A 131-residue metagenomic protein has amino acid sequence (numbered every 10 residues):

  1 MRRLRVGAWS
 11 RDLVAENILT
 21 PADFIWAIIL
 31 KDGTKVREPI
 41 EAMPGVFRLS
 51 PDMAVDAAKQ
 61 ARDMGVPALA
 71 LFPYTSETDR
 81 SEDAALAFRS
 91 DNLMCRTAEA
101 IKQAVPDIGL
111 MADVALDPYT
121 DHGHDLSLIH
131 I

Functional and structural regions predicted by a protein language model:
M1-V36: N-terminal amphipathic alpha-helix/helix-capping segment at the start of soluble metabolic enzymes
P21-F24, G65-P67, V105-I108: Short, well-ordered coil/turn segments that N-cap beta-strands
F24-A27, L69-L71, L110-V114: Hydrophobic faces of well-ordered beta-strands that scaffold small-molecule active sites in alpha/beta enzyme cores
K31, Y74-S76, A115-H124: Active-site beta-loop-alpha junctions enriched in small/polar residues
E38-V46, P67-N92, Y119: Glycine-rich, proline-tolerant flexible connector loops at the mouths of alpha/beta enzymes
A42-M64: Active-site cofactor/substrate anionic-group-binding motifs, chiefly glycine- and Lys/Arg-rich phosphate-binding loops
D83-A112: Alpha-helix-loop-beta-strand connector modules within alpha/beta enzyme cores
I129-I131: Conserved small/polar residues in nucleotide/adenosyl-binding loops
